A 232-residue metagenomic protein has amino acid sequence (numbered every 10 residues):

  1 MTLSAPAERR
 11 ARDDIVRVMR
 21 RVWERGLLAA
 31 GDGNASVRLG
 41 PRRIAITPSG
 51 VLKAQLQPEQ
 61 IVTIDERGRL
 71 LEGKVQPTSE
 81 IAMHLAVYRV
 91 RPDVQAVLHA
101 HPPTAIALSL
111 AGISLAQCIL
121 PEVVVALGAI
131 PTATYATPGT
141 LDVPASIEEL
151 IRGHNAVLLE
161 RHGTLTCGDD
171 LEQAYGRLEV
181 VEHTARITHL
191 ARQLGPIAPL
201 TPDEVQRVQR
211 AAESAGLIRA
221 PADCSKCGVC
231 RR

Functional and structural regions predicted by a protein language model:
M1-R232: Glycine-rich flexible loops
